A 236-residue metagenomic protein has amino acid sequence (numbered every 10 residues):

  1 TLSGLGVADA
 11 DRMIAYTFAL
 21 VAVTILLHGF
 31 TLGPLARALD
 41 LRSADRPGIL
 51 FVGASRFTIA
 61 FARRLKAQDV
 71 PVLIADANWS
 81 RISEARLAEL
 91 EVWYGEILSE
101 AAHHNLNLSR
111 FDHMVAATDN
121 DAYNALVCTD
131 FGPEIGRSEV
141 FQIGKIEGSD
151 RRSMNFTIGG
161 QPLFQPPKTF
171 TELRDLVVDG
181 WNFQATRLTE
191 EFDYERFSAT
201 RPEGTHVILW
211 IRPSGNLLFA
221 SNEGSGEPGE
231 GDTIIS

Functional and structural regions predicted by a protein language model:
T1-S236: Cytosolic regulatory regions of ion transport systems
